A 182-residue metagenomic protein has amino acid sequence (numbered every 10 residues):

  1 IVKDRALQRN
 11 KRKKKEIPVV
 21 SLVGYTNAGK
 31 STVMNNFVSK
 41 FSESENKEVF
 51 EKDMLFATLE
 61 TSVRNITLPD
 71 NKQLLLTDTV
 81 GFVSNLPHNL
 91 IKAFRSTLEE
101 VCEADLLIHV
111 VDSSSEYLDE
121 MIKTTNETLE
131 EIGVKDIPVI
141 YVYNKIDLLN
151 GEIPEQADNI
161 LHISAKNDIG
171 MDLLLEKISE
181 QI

Functional and structural regions predicted by a protein language model:
I1-I91, L98-C102: Conserved G1/Walker A P-loop phosphate-binding module
S44-N46, Q73-T77, S84-H88, Y117-M121 (+3 more regions): Extended hydrophobic-aromatic, low-complexity segments
F56, G81-V83, S113-Y117, K145-N150 (+1 more regions): Conserved nucleotide-binding/hydrolysis micro-motifs of P-loop NTPases
N71-K72, D105, I137, D158: Short coil/turn segments at beta-strand junctions that form active-site/ligand-binding loops
A93-S96, G170: Short acidic active-site motifs
T97, T125: Hydrophobic, well-ordered secondary-structure elements that form the walls of internal hydrophobic environments
V101-K123, G133-I140, I146-G151: Conserved Switch II/interswitch segment of TRAFAC-class P-loop GTPases
K135-I140, K145-I182: Canonical P-loop GTPase G-domain recognition
